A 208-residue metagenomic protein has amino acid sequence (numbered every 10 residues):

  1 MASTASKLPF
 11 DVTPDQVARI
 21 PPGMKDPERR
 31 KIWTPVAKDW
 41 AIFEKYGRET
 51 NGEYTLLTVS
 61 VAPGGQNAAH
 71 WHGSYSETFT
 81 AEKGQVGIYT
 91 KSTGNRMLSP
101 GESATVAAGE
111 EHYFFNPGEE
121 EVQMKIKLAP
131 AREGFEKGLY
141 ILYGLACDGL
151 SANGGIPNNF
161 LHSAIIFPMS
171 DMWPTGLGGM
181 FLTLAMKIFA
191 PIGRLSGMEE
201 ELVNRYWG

Functional and structural regions predicted by a protein language model:
M1-Y54, Q66-Y75, T80, G87-G208: Jelly-roll (double-stranded beta-helix
L56-S60: Short amphipathic
